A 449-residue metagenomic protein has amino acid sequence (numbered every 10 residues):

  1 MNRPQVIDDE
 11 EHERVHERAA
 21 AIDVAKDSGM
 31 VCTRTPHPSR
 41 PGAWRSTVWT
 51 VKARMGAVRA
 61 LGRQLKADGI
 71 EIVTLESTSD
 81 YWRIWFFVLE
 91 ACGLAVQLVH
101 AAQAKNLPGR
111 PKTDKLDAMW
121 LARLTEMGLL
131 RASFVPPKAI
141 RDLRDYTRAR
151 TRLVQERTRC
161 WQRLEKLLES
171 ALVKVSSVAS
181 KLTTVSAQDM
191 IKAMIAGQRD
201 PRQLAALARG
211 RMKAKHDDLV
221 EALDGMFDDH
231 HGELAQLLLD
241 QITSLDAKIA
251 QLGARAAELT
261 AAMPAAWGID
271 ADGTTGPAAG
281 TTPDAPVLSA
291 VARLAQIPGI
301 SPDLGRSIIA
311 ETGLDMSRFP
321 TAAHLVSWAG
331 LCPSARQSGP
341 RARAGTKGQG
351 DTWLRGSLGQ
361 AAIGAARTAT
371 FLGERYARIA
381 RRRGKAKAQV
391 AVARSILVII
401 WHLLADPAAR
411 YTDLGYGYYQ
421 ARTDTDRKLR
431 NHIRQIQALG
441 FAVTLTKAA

Functional and structural regions predicted by a protein language model:
M1-A449: A detector of single, family-specific signature residues that are central to catalytic or substrate-handling motifs
